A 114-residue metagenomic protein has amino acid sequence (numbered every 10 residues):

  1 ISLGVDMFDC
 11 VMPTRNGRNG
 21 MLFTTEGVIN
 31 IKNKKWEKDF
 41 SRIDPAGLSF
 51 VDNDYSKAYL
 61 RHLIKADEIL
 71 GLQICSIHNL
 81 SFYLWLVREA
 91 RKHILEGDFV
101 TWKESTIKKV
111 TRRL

Functional and structural regions predicted by a protein language model:
I1-I43: Glycine-rich phosphate/ribose-binding loops and adjacent secondary-structure elements that form binding surfaces
A46-L114: C-terminal extensions of enzymes
